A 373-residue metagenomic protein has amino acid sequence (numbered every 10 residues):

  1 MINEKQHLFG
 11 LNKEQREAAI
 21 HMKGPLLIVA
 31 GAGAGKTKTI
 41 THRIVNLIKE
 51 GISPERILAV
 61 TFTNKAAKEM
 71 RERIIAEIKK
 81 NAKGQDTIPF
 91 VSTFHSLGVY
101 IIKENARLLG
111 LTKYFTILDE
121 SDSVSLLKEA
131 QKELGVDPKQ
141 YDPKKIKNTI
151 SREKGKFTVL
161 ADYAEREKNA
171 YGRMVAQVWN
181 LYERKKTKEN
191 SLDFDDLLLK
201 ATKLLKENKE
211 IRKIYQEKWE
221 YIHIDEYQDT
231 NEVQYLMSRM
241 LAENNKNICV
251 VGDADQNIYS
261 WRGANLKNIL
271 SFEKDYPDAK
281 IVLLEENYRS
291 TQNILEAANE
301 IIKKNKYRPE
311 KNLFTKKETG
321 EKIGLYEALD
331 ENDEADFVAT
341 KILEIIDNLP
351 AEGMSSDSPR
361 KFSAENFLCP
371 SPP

Functional and structural regions predicted by a protein language model:
M1-K113, I117, K213, K267 (+4 more regions): P-loop NTPase Walker
I2, L8-G10, N46-K49, E232-D336 (+2 more regions): Conserved RecA-like helicase ATPase core segment that couples NTP binding/hydrolysis to strand translocation
F9-I20, G24-I28, L58, A66-A67 (+4 more regions): Conserved helicase NTPase motor core
M22, D86-P89, R107-D196, W219 (+4 more regions): ATP-hydrolysis module of ASCE/P-loop NTPase motor domains, specifically the Walker B Asp-Glu catalytic pair
T63, F94, N231, E331 (+1 more regions): Helix N-cap/beta->alpha junction signal
A66, M70, T93, G98 (+17 more regions): Helical mechanochemical/support elements of P-loop NTPase systems and associated helical scaffolds
A328, D357, E365-P372: Conserved strand-helix element at the start of the C-terminal RecA-like helicase core
